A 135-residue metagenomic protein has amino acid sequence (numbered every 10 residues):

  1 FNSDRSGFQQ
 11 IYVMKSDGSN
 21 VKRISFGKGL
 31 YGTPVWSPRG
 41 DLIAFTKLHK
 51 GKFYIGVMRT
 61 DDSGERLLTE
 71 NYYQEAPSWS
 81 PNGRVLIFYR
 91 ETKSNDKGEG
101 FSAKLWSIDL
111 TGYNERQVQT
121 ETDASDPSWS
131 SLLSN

Functional and structural regions predicted by a protein language model:
F1-N135: Sequence signature of WD/YWTD-type beta-propeller architectures
